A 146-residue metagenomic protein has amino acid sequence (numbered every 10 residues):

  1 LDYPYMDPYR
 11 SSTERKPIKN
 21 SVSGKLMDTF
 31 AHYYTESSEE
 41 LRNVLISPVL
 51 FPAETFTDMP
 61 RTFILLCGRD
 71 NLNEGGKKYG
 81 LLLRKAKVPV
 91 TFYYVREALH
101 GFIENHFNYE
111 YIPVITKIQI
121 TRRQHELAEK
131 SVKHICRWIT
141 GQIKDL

Functional and structural regions predicted by a protein language model:
L1-L146: Alpha/beta-hydrolase superfamily serine-hydrolase fold, recognizing
